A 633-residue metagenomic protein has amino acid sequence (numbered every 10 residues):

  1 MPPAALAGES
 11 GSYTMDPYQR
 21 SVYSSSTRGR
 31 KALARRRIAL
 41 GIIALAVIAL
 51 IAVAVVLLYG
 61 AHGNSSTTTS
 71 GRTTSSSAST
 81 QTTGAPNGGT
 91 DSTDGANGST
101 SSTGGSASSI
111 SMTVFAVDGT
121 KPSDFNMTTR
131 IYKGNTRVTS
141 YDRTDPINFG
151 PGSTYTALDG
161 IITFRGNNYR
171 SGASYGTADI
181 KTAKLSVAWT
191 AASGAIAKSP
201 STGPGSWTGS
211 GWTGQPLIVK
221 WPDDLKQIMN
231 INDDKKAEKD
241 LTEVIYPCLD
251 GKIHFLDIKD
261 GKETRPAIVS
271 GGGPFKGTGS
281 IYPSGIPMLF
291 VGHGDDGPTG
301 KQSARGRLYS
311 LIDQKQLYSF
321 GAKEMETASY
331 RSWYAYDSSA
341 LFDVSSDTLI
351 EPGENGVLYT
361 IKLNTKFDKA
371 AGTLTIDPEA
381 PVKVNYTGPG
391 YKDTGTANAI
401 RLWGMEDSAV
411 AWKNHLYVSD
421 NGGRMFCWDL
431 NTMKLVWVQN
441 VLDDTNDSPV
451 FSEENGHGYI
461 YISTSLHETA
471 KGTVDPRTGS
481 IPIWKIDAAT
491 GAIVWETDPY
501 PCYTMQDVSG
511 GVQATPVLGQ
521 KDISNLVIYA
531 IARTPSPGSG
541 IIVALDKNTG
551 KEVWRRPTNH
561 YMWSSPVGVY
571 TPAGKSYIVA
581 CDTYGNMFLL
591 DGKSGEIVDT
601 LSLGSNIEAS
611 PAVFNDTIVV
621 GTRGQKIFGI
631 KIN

Functional and structural regions predicted by a protein language model:
M1-M15, Q302, T497: N-terminal low-complexity Pro/Gly-rich stretches
A7-L33: Juxtamembrane low-complexity tails/linkers enriched in Ser/Thr-Pro and polybasic
R30-V47: N-terminal Sec-pathway targeting helices
I48-V53: Alpha-helical transmembrane segments
A54-T68: Hydrophobic single-pass membrane-insertion segments
S65-V114: N-terminal, intrinsically disordered, polar/charged segments of Gram-positive cell-envelope systems that serve as
G104-G150, S171-W212, L217-V291, D295-Y336 (+1 more regions): Extracytoplasmic/lumenal domain signature
P151-T177: Predominantly extracellular/luminal regions of secreted and cell-surface proteins, especially disulfide-bonded
